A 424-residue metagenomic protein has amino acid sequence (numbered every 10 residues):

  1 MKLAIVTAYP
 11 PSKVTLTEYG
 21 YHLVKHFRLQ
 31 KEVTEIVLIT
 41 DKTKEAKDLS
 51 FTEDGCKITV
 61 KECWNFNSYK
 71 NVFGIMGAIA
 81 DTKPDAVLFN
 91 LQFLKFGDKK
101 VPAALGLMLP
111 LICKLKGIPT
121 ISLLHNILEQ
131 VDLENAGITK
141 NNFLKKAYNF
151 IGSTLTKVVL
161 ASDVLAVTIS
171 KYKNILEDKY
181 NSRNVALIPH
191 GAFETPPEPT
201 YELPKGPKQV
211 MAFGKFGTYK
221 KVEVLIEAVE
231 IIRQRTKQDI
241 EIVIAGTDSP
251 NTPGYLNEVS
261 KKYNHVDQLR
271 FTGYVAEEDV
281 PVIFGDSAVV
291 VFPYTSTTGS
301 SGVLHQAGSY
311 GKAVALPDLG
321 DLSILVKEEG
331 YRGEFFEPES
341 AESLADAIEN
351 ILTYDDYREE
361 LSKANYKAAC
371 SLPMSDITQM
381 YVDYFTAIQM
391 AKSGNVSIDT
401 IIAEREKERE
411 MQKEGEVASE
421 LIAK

Functional and structural regions predicted by a protein language model:
L107-L115, N142-V164: Membrane-proximal helix-turn-helix segments that form the acceptor-binding/catalytic region of lipid-linked
K157-A161, K171-A192: Helix-loop-beta element that forms the nucleotide-linked donor phosphate-binding surface in glycosyltransferases
E202-K220, I226-V229, V243: Conserved donor-binding/catalytic core segment of Leloir-type glycosyltransferases
G246, L256-E278: Nucleotide-activated donor-binding/catalytic signature segment of Leloir-type glycosyltransferases, i.e., the conserved
V282-G299, K312: Acidic donor-binding loop of glycosyltransferase active sites
E328-E329, G333-A341, E349-D355: Conserved acidic donor-binding segment of nucleotide-sugar-dependent glycosyltransferases
N350, M374-K424: C-terminal alpha-helical cap of glycosyltransferases
N350, Y357-S371: A short, well-ordered alpha-helix in the C-terminal region of glycosyltransferases
